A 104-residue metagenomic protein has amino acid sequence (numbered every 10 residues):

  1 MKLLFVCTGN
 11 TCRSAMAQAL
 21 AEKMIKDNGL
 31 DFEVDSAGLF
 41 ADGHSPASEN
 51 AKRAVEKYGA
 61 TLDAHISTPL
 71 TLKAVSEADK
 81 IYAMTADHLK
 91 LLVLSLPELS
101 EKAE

Functional and structural regions predicted by a protein language model:
M1-E77: Conserved active-site segments centered on acidic
C7, Y82-A83: Hydrophobic structural packing positions in well-ordered secondary structure
R13, A83-M84: Small/polar loops that bind or transfer phosphate-bearing groups
K80, A86, K90-E104: Phosphate-binding/catalytic loops
